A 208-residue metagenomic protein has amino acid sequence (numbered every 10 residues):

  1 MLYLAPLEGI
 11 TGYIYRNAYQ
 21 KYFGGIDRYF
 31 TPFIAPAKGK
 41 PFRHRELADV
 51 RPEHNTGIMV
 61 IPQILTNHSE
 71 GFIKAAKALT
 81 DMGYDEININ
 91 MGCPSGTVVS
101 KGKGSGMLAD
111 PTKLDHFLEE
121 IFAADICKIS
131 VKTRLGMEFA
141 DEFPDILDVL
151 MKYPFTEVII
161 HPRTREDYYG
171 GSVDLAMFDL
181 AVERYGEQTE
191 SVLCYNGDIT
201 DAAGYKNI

Functional and structural regions predicted by a protein language model:
M1-I208: Flavin-dependent oxidoreductase catalytic cores
